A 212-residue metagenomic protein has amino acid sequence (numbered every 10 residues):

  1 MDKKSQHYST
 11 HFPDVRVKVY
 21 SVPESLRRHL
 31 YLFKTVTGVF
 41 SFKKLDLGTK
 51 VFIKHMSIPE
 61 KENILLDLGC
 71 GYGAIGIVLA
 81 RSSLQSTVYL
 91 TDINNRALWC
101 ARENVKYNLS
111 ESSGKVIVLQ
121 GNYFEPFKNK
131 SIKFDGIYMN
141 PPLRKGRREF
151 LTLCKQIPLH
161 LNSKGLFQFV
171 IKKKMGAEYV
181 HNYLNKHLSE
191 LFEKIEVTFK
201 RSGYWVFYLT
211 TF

Functional and structural regions predicted by a protein language model:
M1-L26, G38: N-terminal auxiliary segments of SAM/dcSAM-dependent transferases
V36-I53: Conserved SAM-binding loop and adjacent beta-strand
G48-K130, G136-M139: Conserved SAM/SAH cofactor-binding pocket of Class I
D135-R148: A short SAM/SAH-binding and catalytic strip from SAM-dependent methyltransferases
L151-S163: A short glycine-rich, Lys/Arg-flanked "PGG" loop and its adjoining helix->strand segment in the class I
K164-I171: Conserved beta-strand signature within the Rossmann-like core of class I S-adenosyl-L-methionine
K172-H187: Conserved class I S-adenosyl-L-methionine
F199-F212: Core SAM-dependent methyltransferase catalytic element
